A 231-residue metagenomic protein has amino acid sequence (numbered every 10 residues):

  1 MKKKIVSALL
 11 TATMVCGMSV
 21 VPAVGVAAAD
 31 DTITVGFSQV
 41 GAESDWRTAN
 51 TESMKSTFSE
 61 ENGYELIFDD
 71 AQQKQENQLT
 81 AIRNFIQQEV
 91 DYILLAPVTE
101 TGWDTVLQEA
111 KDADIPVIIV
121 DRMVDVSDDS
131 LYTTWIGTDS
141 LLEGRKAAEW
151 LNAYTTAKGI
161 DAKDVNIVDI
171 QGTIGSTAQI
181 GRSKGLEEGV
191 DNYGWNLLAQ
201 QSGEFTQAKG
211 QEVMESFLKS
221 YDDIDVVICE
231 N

Functional and structural regions predicted by a protein language model:
K2-A8, V26-N231: A residue-level marker of the well-folded mature domains of exported/periplasmic proteins
A12-T13: Repetitive helical segments and hydrophobic/amphipathic motifs
C16-G25: C-terminal segment of classical bacterial N-terminal signal peptides
